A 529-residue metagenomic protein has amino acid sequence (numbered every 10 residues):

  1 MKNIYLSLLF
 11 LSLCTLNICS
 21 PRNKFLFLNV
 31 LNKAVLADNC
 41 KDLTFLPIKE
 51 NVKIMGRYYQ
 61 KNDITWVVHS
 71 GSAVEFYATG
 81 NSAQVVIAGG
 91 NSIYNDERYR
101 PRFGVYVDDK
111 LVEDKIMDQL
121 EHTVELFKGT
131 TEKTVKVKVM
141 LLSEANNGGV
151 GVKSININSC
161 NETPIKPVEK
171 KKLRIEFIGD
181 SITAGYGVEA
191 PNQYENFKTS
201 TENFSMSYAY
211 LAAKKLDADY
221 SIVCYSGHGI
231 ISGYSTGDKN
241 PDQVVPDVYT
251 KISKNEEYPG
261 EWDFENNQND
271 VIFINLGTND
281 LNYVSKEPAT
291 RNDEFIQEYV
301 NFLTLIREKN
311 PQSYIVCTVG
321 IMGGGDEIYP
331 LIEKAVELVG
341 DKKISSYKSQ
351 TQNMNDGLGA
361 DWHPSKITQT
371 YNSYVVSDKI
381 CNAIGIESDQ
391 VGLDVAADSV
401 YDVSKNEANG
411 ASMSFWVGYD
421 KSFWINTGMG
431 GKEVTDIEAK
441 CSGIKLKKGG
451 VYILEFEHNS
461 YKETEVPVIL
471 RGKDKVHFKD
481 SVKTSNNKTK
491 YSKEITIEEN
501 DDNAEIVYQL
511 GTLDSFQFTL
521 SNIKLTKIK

Functional and structural regions predicted by a protein language model:
M1-I4: Positively charged n-region of N-terminal signal peptides that target proteins for export
S7-T15: Bacterial N-terminal signal peptides
L9, P21-I178, T183-T201, D389-Q390: N-terminal secretory targeting modules
H69-G71, V188, Y194-P288, G323-Y329 (+1 more regions): Conserved SGNH/GDSL esterase-like catalytic core that processes O-acyl groups on lipids and polysaccharides
V86-P101, A145-N146, G324, K447 (+2 more regions): Extended, low-complexity, turn-rich repeat/linker tracts enriched in Gly/Pro/Ser/Thr and Asp/Glu that occur
D108, P246-G385: Alpha-helical cap/lid subdomain in secreted, periplasmic, or secretory-pathway luminal O-acyl-processing enzymes
Q390-K529: Extracellular and organelle-lumenal recognition/adhesion modules and their flexible linkers in secreted
